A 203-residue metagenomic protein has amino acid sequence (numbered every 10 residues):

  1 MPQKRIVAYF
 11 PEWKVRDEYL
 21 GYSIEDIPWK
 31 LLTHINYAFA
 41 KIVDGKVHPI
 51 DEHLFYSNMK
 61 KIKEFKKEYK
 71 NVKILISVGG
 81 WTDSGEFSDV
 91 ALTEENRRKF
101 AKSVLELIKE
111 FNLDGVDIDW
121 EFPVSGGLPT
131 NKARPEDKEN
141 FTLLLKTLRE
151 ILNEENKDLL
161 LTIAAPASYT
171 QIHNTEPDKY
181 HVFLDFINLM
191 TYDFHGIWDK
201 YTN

Functional and structural regions predicted by a protein language model:
M1-I108, V124-S125, E136: Glycan-recognition patch characteristic of GH18 chitinases/ENGases and related GlcNAc/peptidoglycan-binding proteins
T33, D114, D185: Receiver (REC) domain switch/active-site residues of two-component response regulators
I35, I76, I118, L148 (+1 more regions): Conserved, mostly hydrophobic/aromatic
A38, D114, D119-E121, M190-D193: Conserved residues at the C-terminal ends of beta-strands
A38, F65-E68, S103-F111, T147-E155 (+2 more regions): Structured segments of extracytoplasmic/periplasmic soluble domains in secreted or envelope-associated proteins
K46-Y56, P123-N203: Substrate-binding surface in catalytic domains of secreted glycosidases
I74-S77, G115-W120, L161-T162: Short beta-strand segments at enzyme active-site cores
